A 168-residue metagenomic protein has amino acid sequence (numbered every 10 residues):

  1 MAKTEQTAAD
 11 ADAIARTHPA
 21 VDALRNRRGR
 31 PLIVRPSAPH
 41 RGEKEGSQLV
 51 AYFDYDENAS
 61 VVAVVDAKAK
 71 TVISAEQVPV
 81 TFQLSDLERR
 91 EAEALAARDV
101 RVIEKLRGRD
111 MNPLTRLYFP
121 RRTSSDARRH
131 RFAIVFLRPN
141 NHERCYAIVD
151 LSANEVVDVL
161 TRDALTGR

Functional and structural regions predicted by a protein language model:
M1, G167-R168: Short, solvent-exposed mixed-charge patches
M1, K68-V80: Acidic/histidine-rich, surface-exposed loop or edge segments in extracytoplasmic proteins
M1-S37, Q83-F119: Short, non-transmembrane alpha-helical segments in secretory-pathway proteins
K3, K44, K68-K70, K105: Context-gated lysine
P19-K68, N112-G167: Exposed beta-strand-loop-beta-strand "reactive/processing" segments of non-cytosolic proteins
